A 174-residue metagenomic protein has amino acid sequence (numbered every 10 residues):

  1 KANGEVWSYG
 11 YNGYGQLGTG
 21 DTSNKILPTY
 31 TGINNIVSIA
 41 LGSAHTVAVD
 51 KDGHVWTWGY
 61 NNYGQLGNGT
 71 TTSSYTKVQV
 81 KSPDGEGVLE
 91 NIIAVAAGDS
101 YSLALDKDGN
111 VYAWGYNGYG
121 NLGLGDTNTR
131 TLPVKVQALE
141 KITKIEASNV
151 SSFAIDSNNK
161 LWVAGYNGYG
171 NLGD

Functional and structural regions predicted by a protein language model:
K1-D174: Eukaryote-biased RCC1-like beta-propeller repeat architecture
